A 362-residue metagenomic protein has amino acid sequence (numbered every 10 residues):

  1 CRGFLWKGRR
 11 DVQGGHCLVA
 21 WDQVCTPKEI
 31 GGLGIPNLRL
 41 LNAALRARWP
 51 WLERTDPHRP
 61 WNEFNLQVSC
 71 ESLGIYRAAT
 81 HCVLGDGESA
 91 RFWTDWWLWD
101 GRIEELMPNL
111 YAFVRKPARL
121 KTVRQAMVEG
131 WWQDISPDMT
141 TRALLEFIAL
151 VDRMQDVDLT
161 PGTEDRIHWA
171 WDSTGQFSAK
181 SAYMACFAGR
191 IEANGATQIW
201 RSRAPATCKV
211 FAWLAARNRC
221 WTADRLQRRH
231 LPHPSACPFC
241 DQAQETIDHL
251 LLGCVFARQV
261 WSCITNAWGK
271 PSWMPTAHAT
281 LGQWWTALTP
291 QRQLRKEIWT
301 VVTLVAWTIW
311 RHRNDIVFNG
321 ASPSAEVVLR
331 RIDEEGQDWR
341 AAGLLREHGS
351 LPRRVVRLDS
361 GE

Functional and structural regions predicted by a protein language model:
C1-E362: A helix-boundary/hinge signal
